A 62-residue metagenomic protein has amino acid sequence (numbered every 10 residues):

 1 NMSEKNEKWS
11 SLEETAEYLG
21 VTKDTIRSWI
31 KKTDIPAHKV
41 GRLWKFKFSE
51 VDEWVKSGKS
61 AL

Functional and structural regions predicted by a protein language model:
M2-S28: Polyanion-binding surface elements
E7, T22, G41, K59-L62: Unusually extended, aromatic-enriched hydrophobic runs near protein termini
L19-K45: Major-groove DNA-recognition helix of helix-turn-helix-type DNA-binding domains
S49-L62: A short, Lys/Arg-enriched interface patch at domain edges and termini
